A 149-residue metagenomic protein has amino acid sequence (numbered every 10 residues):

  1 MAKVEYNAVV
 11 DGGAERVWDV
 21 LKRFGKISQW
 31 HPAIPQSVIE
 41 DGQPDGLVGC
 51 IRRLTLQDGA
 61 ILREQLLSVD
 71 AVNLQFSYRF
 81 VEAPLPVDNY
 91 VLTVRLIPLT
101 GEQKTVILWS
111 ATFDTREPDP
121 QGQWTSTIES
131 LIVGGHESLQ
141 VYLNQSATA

Functional and structural regions predicted by a protein language model:
M1-P44: Hydrophobic ligand-binding cavity/cleft-lining segments
N7, G42, L56, P86 (+3 more regions): A generic helix-loop boundary/linker signal
G13-R16, K26, L62, Q103 (+1 more regions): Short phosphate-engaging motifs
I27, S37-I39, P84, W124 (+2 more regions): Hydrophobic alpha-helical segments
S28-Q29, Q43, T55-V106, T112-R116 (+2 more regions): Hydrophobic-ligand binding "helix-grip"
V106, T112-A149: A conserved amphipathic terminal alpha-helix motif
